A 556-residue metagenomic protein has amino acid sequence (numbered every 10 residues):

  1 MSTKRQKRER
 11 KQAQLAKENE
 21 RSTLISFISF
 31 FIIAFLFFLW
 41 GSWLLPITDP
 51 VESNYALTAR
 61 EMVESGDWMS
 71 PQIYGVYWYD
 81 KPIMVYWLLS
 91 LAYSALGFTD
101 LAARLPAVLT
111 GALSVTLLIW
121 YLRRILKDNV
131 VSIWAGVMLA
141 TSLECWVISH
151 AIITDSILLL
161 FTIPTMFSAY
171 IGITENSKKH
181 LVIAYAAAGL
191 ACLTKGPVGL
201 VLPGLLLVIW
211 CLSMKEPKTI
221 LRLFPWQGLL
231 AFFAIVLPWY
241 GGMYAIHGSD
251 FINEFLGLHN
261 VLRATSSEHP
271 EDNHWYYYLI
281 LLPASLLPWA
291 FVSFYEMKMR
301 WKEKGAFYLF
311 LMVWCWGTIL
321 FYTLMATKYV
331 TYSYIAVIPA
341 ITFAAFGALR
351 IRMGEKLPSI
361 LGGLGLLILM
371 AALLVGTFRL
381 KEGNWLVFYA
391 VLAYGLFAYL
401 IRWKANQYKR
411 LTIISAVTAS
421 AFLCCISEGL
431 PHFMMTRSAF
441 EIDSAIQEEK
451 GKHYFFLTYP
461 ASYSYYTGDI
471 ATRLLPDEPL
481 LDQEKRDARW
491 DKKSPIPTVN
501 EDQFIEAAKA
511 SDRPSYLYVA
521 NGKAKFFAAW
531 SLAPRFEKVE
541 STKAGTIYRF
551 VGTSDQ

Functional and structural regions predicted by a protein language model:
S2-L357, D469: Membrane-integral, polyisoprenol-dependent glycosyltransferases of the GT-C/oligosaccharyltransferase superfamily
K4-K7, V182, K298-Q556: Membrane-embedded architecture of ER/inner-membrane glycosylation machinery
